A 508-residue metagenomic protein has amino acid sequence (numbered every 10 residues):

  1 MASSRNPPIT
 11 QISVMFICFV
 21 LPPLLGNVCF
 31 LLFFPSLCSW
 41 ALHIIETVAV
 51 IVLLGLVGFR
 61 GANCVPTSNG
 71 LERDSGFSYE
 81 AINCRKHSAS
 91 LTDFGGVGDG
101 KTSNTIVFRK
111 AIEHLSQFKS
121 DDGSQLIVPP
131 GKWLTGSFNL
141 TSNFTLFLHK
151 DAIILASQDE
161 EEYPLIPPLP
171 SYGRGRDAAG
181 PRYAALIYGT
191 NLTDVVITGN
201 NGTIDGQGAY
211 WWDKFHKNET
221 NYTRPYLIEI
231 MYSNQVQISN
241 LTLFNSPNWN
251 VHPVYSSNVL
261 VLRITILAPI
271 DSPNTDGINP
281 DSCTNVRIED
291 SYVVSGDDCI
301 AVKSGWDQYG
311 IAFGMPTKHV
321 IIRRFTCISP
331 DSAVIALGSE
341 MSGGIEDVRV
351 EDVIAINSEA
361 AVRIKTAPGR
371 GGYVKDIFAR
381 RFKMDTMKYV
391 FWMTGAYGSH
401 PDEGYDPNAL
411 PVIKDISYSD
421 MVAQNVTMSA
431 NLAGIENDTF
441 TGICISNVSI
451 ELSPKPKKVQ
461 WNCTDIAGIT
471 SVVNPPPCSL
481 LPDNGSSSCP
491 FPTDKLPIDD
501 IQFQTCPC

Functional and structural regions predicted by a protein language model:
A2-F30, S36-C508: Extracellular/periplasmic carbohydrate-active domains that bind, remodel, or depolymerize complex polysaccharides
